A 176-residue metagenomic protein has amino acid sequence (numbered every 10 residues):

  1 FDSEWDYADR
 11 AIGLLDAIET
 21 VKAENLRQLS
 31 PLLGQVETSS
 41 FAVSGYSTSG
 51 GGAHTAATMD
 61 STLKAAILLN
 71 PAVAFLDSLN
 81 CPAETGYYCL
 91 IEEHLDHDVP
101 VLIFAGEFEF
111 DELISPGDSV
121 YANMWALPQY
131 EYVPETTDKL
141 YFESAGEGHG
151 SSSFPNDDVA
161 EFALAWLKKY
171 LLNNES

Functional and structural regions predicted by a protein language model:
E4-A11, Y46, M59, H94 (+1 more regions): Solvent-exposed, acidic/flexible segments
W5-G51: Gly/Ser-rich "nucleophile elbow"/oxyanion-hole loop immediately N-terminal to the catalytic nucleophile in hydrolases
E19-L26, T58-S61, K168-L172: Sec-exported extracytoplasmic/periplasmic mature domains
G34-E37, S44-T48, T58-S61, H94-H97 (+2 more regions): Extracellular/periplasmic catalytic domains that process cell-envelope and extracellular macromolecules
S39-S40, A65-L68, E92-E93, G117 (+2 more regions): Residue-level recognition of alpha-helix boundary/capping or hinge positions
G52-A56: Hydrolases whose catalytic domains are alpha/beta-hydrolase-1, hotdog thioesterase, or metallo-beta-lactamase-like
K64-S152: The feature captures the conserved acid-bearing segment of alpha/beta-hydrolase catalytic domains
T136-T137, A145-S176: Alpha/beta-hydrolase-fold serine-hydrolase catalytic core, especially in secreted/extracellular enzymes
